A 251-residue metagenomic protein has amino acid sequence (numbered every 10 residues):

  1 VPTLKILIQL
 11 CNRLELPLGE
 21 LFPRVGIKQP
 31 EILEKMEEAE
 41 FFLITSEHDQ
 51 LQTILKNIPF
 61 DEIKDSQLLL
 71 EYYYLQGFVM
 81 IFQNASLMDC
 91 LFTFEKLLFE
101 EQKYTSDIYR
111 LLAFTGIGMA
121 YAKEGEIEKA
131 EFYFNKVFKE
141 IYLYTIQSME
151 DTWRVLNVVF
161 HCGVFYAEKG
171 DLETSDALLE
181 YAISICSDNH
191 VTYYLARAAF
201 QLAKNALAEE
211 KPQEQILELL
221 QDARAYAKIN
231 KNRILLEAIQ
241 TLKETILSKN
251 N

Functional and structural regions predicted by a protein language model:
V1-Q29: Basic, Lys/Arg-rich alpha-helical nucleic-acid-recognition elements, primarily the DNA-binding modules of transcription
P30, L68, D89, S106-L112 (+5 more regions): Structural signature of alpha-solenoid helical repeat junctions
I32-T45, E71-N84, L111-E126, V155-E168 (+2 more regions): Tandem amphipathic alpha-helical repeat scaffolds
A39, E47-Q52, D89-C90, A130 (+6 more regions): Solenoid-repeat scaffolds in large eukaryotic assemblies
E47, A85-S86, E126, D171 (+3 more regions): Residues in the short coil linking paired helices within alpha-helical repeat scaffolds
Q52-E62, E95-K103, N135-Q147, L179-V191 (+1 more regions): Amphipathic alpha-helical segments of tetratricopeptide repeats
N57-M80, T105-R110: Short, charge-rich amphipathic alpha-helical segments embedded in non-transmembrane helical bundles/solenoids
G116-A196, N205-A208: Alpha-helical adaptor scaffolds
